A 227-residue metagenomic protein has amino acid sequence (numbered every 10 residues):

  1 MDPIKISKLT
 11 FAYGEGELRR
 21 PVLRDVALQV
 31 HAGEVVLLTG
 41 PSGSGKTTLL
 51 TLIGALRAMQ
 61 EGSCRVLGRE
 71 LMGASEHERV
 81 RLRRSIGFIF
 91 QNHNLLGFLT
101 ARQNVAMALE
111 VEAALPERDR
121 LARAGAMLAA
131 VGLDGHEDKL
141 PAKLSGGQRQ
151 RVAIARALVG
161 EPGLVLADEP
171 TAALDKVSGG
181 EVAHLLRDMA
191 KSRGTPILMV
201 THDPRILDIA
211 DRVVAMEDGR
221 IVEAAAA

Functional and structural regions predicted by a protein language model:
P3-I4, L9-V213, E217: ABC family nucleotide-binding domain
D218-A226: Conserved switch/coupling elements of ABC/ABC-like ATPase nucleotide-binding domains
